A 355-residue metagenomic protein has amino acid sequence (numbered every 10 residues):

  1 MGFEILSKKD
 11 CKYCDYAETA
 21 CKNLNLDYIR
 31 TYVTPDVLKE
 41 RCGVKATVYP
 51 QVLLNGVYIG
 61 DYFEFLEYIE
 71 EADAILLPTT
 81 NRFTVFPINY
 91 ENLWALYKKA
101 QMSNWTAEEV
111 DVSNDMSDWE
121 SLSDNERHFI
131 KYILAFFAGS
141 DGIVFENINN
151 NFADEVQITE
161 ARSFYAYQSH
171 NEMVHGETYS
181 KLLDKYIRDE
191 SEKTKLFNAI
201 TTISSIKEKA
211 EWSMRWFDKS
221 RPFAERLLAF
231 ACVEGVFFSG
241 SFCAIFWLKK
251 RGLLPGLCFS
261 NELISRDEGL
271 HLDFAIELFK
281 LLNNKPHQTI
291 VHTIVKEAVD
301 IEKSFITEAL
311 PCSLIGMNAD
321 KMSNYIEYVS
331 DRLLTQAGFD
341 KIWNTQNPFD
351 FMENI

Functional and structural regions predicted by a protein language model:
M1-T31: Local sequence-structure signature of Cys/Sec-based thiol-disulfide redox active-site neighborhoods
K12, L66, R215: Nucleotide phosphate-binding site architecture
A17-E18, E64-F65, N149-N150: Short coil/turn segments at secondary-structure boundaries
L24, R41-C42, Y186, R251: Residues at alpha-helix termini
T31-T47: Thioredoxin-like thiol-disulfide oxidoreductase module
L54-D73: Non-catalytic, surface beta->alpha helical segment in thiol-disulfide oxidoreductase systems
A74-I355: Non-heme di-metal
